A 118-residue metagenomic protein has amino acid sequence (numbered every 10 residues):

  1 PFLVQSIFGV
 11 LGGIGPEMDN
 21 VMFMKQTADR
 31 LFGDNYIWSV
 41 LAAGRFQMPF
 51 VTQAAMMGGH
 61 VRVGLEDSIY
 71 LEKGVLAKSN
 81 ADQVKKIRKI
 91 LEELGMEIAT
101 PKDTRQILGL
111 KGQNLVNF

Functional and structural regions predicted by a protein language model:
P1-L65: Catalytic alpha/beta core domains of metabolic enzymes, predominantly
G13-P16, L71-V75: Short, charged, surface-exposed secondary-structure boundary motifs
L31-N35, I90-A99: A structural motif corresponding to the C-terminal end of an alpha-helix and its immediate exit/capping segment
A54, I87, T104: Conserved, mostly hydrophobic/aromatic
H60-K73, N117: Glycine-rich phosphate-binding active-site loops on the catalytic face of alpha/beta enzymes
E72-M96: C-terminal helical cap(s) of enzyme catalytic domains, especially alpha/beta-barrels
E93-F118: N-terminal charge/polar-biased segments
